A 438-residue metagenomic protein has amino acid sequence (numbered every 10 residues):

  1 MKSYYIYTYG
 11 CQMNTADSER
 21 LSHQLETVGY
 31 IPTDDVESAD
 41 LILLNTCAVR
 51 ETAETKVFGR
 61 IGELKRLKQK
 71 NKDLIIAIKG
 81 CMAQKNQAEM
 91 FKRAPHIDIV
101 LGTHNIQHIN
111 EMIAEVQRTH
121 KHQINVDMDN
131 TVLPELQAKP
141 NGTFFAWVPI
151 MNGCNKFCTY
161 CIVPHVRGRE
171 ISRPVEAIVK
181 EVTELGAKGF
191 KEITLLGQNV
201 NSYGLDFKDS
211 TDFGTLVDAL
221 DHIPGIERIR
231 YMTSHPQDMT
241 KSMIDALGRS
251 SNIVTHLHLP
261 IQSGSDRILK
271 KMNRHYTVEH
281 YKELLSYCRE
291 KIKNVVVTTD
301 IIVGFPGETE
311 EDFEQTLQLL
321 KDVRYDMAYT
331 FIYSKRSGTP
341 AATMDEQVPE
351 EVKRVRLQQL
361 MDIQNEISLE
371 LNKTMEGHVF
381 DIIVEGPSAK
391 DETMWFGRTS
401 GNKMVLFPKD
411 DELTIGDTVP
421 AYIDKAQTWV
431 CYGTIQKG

Functional and structural regions predicted by a protein language model:
M1-Y203, S242, L257, E279-E290 (+4 more regions): Proteins enriched for Cys/Gly/acidic motifs involved in redox and nucleic-acid/cofactor modification
T8, T233, I261-S263, V384-G386 (+1 more regions): Flexible glycine-/small-residue-rich
C11, G204-D221, G225, M272 (+1 more regions): Radical SAM enzyme [4Fe-4S]-AdoMet core and its adjacent flexible, acidic and glycine-rich loops/tails across
D73-G80, K85, A187-E310, K321: Conserved SAM/AdoMet-binding glycine-rich loop
Q107, K156, N201, Q237 (+3 more regions): Glycine-centered loop/turn positions within well-structured domains that cap or flank conserved ligand/cofactor-binding
N141-F144, C154-K156, I253, S263 (+5 more regions): Short flexible coil/turn linkers enriched for glycine and charged/polar residues that connect secondary-structure
C158, I178, L195, Y231 (+7 more regions): Conserved, mostly hydrophobic/aromatic
T343-G438: Terminal RNA-binding accessory module
